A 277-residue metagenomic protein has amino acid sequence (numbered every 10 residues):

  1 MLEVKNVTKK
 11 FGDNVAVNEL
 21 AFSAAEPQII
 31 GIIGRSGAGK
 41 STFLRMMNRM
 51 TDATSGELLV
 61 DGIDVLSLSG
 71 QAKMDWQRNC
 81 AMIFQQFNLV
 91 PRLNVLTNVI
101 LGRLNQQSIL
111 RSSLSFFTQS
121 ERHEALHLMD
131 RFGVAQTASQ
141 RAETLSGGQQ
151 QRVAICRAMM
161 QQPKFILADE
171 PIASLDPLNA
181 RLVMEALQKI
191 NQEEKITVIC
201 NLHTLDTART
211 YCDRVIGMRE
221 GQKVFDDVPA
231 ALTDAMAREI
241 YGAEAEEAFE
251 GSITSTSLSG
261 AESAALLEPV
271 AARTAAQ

Functional and structural regions predicted by a protein language model:
N48: Helix-to-loop junction immediately C-terminal to a conserved catalytic motif
I63-D64, Q107, R111-Q136: Conserved ABC ATPase "signature" region
V65-A81, R111-Q119, L232: ABC ATPase NBD coupling module
R141-L145, Q149: Conserved ABC ATPase signature
Q162: Conserved catalytic motifs of ABC-family nucleotide-binding domains
I166-D169: Catalytic Walker B motif of ABC-type/P-loop ATPase nucleotide-binding domains
P177-N179: Helix N-cap at the start of a conserved alpha-helix in ABC-type nucleotide-binding domains
